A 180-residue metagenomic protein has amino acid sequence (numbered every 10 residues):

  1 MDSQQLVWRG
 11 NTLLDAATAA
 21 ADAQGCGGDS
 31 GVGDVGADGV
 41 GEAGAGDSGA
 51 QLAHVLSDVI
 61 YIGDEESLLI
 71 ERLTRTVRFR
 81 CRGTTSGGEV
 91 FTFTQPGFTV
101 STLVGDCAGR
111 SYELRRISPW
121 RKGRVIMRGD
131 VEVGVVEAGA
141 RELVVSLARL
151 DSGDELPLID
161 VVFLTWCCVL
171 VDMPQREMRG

Functional and structural regions predicted by a protein language model:
M1-G180: Intrinsically disordered, low-complexity proline/glycine-rich segments
